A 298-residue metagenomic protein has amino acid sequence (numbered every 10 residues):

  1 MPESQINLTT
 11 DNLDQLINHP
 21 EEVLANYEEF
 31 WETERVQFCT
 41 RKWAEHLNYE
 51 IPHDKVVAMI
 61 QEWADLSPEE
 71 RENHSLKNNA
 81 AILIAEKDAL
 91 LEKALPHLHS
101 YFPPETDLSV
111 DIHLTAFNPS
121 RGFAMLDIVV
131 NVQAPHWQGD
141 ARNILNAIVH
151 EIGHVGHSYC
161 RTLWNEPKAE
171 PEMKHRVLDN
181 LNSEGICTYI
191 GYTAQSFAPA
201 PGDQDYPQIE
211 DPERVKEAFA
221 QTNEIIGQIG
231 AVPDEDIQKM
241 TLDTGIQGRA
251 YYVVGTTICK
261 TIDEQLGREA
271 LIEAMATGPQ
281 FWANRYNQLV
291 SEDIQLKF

Functional and structural regions predicted by a protein language model:
M1-W63: N-terminal mature-domain "stem" immediately C-terminal to a signal peptide or N-terminal signal-anchor/transmembrane
P2-V23, C160-T162, P167-I225, S291-K297: Post-HExxH zinc-binding segment in Zn-dependent metallohydrolases
E69-L126, A141-R142: Auxiliary, metal-adjacent structural segments of Zn-dependent hydrolase domains
A85-E92, N143, A147, V177 (+2 more regions): Soluble non-cytosolic domains of exported or imported proteins
L98, E105-L114, A200-Y206, A270-T277: Surface-exposed patches in mature extracellular/periplasmic domains of secreted proteins
V132-I148: Short pre-active-site segment immediately N-terminal to the catalytic Zn-binding motif
A147-Y159, G185: Catalytic glutamate of the conserved HExxH
Q204-F298: Pan-zinc metallopeptidase signature
